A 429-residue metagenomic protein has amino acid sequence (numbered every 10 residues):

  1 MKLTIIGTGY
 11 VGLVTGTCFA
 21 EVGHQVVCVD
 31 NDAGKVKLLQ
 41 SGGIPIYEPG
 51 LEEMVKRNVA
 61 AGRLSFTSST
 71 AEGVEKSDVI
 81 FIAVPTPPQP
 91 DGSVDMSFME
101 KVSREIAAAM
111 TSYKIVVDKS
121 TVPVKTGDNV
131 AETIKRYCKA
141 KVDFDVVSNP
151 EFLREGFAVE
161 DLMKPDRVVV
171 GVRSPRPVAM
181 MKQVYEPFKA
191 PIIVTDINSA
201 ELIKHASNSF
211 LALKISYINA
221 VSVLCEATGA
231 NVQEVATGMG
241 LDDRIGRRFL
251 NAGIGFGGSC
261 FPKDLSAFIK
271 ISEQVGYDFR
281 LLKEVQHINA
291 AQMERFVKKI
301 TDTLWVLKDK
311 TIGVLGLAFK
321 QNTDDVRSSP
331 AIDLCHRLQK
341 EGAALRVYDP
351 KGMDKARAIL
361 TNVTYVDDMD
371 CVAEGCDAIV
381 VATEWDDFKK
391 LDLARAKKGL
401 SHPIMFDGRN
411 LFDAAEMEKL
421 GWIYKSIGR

Functional and structural regions predicted by a protein language model:
M1-R429: Structural/interface elements that position substrates and couple domains in central-metabolism enzymes
